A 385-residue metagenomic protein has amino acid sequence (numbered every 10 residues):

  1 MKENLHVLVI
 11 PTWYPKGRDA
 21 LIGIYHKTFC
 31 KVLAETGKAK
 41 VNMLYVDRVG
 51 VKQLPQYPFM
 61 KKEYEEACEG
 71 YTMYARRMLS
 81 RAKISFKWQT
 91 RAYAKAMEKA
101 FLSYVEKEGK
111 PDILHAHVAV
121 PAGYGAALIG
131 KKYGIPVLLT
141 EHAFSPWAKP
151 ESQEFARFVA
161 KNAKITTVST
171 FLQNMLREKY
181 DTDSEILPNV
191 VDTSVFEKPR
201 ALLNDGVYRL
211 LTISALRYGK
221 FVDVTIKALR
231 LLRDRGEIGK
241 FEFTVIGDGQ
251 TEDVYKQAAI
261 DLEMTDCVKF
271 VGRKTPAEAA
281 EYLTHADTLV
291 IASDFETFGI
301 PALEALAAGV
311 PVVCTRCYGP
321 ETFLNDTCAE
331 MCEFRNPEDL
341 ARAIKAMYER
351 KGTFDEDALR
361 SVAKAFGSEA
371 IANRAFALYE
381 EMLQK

Functional and structural regions predicted by a protein language model:
M1-E65: N-terminal subdomain of nucleotide-sugar transferases
L8, T166, L202-R230, T244: Conserved donor-binding/catalytic core segment of Leloir-type glycosyltransferases
K149-P150, V191-V207, E281: Acidic anion/phosphate-binding donor-loop and adjacent secondary structure in glycosyltransferase catalytic cores
F171, V190: Carbohydrate-associated surface elements
K256-K274: Nucleotide-activated donor-binding/catalytic signature segment of Leloir-type glycosyltransferases, i.e., the conserved
D294: Aromatic "clamp/platform" in nucleotide-sugar-dependent glycosyltransferases that forms part of the donor/acceptor
P311-C314: Short hydrophobic beta-strand element within catalytic cores of glycosyltransferases and related nucleotide-activated
D326, E330-P337, A346-G352: Conserved acidic donor-binding segment of nucleotide-sugar-dependent glycosyltransferases
